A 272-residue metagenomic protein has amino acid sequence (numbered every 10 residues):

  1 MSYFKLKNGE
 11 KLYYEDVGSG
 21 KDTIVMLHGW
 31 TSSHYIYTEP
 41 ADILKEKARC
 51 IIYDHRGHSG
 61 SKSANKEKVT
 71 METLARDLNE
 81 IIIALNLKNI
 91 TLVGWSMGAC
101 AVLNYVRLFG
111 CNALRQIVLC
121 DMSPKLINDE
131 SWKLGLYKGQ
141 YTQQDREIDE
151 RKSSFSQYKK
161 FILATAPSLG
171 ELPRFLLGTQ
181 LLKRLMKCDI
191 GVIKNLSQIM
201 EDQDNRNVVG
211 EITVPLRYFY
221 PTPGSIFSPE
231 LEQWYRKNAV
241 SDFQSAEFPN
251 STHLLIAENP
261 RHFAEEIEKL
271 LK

Functional and structural regions predicted by a protein language model:
L6, E10-E67: Conserved HGGG/HGGXW glycine-rich cap/lid loop of the alpha/beta-hydrolase fold
T73-I90: Conserved acidic catalytic loop of the alpha/beta-hydrolase fold
L92-G94, C120: Short beta-strand immediately N-terminal to the catalytic nucleophile in serine-hydrolase-like folds
G94, G98, V102: Gly/Ala-rich beta-loop-alpha elbow adjacent to hydrolase catalytic centers
R107, A113-E150: Flexible "cap/lid" loop of the alpha/beta hydrolase fold
D129, K133-G135, D149-G210: Conserved alpha/beta-hydrolase catalytic His-Asp/Glu region
T213-S251: Conserved loop-alpha-helix segment in the C-terminal half of the alpha/beta-hydrolase fold that carries the catalytic
S251-A264: Catalytic histidine-centered segment of alpha/beta-hydrolase-like enzymes
